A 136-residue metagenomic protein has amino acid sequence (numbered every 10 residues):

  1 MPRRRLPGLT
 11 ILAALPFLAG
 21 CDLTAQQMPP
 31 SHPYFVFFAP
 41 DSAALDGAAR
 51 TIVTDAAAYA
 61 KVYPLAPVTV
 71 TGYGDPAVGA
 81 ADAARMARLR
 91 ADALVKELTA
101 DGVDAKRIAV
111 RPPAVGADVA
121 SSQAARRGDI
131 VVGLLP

Functional and structural regions predicted by a protein language model:
M1-C21: Sec-dependent bacterial lipoprotein signal peptides
P7-L9, L23, I130-P136: Short, charged, intrinsically disordered terminal tails
L18-F37: Bacterial Sec signal peptide processing site at the extreme N-terminus
L23-Q27, A56-A57, V119: Short beta-strand/turn micro-motifs at beta-sheet edges
P33-F38, G72-P76: A short small-residue
S42-T71: Periplasmic peptidoglycan-binding/anchoring modules of Gram-negative envelope and division proteins
G74-P136: Periplasmic OmpA-like peptidoglycan-binding domain that tethers envelope proteins to the cell wall
